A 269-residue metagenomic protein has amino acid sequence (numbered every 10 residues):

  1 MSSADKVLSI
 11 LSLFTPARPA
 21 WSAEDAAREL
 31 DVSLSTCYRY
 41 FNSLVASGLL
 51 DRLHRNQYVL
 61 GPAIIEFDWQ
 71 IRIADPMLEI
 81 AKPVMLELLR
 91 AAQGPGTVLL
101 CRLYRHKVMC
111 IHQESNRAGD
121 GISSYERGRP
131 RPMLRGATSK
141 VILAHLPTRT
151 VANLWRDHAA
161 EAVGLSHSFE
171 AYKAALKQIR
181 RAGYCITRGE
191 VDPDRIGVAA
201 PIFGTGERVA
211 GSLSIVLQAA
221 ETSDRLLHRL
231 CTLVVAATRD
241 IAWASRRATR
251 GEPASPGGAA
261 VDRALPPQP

Functional and structural regions predicted by a protein language model:
M1-A74, L78, R239-A244, P267-P269: N-terminal helix-turn-helix
L50-D51, L100-C101, I202: A structural signal for short hydrophobic beta-strand segments in well-ordered beta-sheet cores
L60-D157: Amphipathic alpha-helical effector-binding/dimerization core of metabolite-sensing transcriptional regulators
E87-A91, G96-L99, E161-S166, A182-G189: Short helix-to-loop capping/linker segments positioned immediately adjacent to catalytic or ligand/cofactor-binding
A144, A237-A248: Signal-transmission/dimerization alpha-helices at domain junctions
G164-T238, P256-G257, D262: Extended hydrophobic
R247-P269: Short, highly charged C-terminal tails/helix-capping segments
